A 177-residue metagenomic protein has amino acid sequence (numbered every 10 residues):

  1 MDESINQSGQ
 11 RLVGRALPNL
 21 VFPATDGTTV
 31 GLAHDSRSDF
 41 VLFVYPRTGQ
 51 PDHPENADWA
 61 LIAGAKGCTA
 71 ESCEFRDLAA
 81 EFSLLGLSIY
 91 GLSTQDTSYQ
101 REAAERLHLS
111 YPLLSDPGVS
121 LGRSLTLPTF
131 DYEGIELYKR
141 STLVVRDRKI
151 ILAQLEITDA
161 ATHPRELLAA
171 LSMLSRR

Functional and structural regions predicted by a protein language model:
M1-R177: Chalcogenol-based redox active-site neighborhoods
